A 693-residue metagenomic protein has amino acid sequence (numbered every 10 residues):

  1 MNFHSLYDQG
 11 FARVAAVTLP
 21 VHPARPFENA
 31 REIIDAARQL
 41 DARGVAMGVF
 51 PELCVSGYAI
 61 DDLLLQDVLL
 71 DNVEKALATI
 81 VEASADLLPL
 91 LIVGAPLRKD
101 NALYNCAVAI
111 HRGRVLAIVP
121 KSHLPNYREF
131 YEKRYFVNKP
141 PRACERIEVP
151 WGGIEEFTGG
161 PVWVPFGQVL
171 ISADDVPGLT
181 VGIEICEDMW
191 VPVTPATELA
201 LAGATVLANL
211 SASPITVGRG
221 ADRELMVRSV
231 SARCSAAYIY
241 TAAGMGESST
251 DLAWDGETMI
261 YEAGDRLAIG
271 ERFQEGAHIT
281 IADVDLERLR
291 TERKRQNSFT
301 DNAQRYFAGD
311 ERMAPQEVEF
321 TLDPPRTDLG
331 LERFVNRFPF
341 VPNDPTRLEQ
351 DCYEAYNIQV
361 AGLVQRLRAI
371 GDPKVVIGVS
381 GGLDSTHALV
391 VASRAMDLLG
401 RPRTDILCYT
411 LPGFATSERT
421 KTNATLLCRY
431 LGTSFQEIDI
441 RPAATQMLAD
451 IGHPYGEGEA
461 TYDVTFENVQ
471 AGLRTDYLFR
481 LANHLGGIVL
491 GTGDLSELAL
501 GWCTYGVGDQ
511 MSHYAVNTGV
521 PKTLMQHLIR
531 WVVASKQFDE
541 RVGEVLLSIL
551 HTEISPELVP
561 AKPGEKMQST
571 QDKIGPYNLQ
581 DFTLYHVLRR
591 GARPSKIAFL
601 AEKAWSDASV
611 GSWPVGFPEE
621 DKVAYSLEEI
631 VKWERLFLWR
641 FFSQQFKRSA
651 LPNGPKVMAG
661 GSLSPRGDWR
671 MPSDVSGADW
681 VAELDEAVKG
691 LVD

Functional and structural regions predicted by a protein language model:
M1-G378, R394-R403, F435: Enzyme catalytic cores with a strong preference for nitrogen-chemistry domains
N29, P177-L179, C234-A236, M245-S248 (+4 more regions): ATP/NTP-dependent adenylation/nucleotidyl-transfer catalytic domains that generate, transfer, or process NMP-activated
